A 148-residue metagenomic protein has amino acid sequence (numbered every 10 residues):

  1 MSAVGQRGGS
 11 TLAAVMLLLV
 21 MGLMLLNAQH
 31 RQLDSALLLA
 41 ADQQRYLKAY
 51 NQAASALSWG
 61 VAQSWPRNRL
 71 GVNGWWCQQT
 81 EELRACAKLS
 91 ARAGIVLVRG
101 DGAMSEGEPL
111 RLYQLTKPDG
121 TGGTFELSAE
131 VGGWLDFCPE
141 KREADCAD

Functional and structural regions predicted by a protein language model:
M1-R7: N-terminal leader/signal peptides at the extreme start of proteins
S10-A13, L17, N27-R31, A36-N51 (+1 more regions): Conserved functional hotspots that engage anionic ligands or polymers and/or phospholipid headgroups
